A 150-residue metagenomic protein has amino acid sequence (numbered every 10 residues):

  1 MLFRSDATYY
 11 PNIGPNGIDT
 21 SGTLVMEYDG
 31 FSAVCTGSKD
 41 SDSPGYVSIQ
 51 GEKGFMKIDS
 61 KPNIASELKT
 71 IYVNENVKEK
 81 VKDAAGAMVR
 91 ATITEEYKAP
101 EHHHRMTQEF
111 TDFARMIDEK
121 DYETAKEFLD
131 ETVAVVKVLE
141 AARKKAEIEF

Functional and structural regions predicted by a protein language model:
M1-P44, S48-Q50, K61-P62, V133: Rossmann-like dinucleotide-binding domain that binds NAD(P)(H)
A7, L24, M56, L68-I71: Well-ordered beta-strand positions enriched in small/hydrophobic/aromatic, beta-favoring residues
G30-V34, P44, F55, A91-E96: Short, mixed charged/polar active-site loops that provide acid/base catalysis or chelate metal/phosphate cofactors
P44-S48, E67-Y72: A short, polar/proline- and glycine-enriched secondary-structure boundary/capping micro-motif
L68-I71, T111-R115: An anion-binding loop in the catalytic cleft
I71-E96: Alpha-helical membrane-targeting segments
Y97-T111, E127: Active-site loop of classical SDR/Rossmann-like NAD(P)-dependent oxidoreductases, centered on the catalytic Tyr-X3-Lys
D112-F150: C-terminal helix-rich "cap/oligomerization" subdomain common to oxidoreductases
